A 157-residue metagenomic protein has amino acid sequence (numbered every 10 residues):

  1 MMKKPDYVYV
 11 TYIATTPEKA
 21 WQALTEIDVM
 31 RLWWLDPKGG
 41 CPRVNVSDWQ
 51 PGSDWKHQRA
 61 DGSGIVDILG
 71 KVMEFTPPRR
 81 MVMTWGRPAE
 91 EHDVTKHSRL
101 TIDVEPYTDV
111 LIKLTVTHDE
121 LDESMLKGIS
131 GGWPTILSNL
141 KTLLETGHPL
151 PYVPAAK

Functional and structural regions predicted by a protein language model:
M1-C41: Hydrophobic ligand-binding cavity/cleft-lining segments
Y9-T11, L69-E74, S98-P106: Hydrophobic/aromatic beta-strand elements that line small-molecule binding cavities or substrate pockets in beta-rich
P17-E18, M73-R80, D103-K113: A short, structured loop/turn motif at beta-sheet edges
A20, M30, W55, V72 (+4 more regions): Hydrophobic pocket/interface hotspot
C41-G86: Glycine-rich portal/gate segments that line the openings of hydrophobic small-molecule binding cavities
T84-T135: Beta-strand/loop substructures that line and gate deep hydrophobic ligand-binding cavities in soluble
E120-K157: A conserved amphipathic terminal alpha-helix motif
